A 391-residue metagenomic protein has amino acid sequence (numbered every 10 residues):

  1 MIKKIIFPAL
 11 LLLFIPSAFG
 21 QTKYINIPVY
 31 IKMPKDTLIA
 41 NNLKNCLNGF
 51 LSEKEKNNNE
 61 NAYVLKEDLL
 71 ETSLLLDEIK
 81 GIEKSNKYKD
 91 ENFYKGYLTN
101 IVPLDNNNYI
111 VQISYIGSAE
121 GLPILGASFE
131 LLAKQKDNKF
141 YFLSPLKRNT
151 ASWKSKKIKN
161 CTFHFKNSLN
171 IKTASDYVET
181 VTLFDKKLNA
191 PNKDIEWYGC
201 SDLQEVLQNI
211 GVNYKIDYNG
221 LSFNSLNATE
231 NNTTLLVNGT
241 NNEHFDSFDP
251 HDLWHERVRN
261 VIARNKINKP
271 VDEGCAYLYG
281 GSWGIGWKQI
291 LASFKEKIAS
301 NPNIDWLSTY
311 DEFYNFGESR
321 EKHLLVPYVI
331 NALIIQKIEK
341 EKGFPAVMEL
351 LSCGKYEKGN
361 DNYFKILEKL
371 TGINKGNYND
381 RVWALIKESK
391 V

Functional and structural regions predicted by a protein language model:
M1-Y24, V391: Bacterial Sec-dependent N-terminal signal peptides
Q21-K44, K54-E55, K66-V178, L188-I195 (+3 more regions): Non-catalytic architectural context of zinc metalloproteases
M33-D36, T162-A174, L235-H244, N260-K266 (+3 more regions): Second-shell loop/turn segments in exported
K44-L47, V178-V181, P250, W254 (+5 more regions): Extracytoplasmic/secreted envelope proteins and their assembly/folding machinery, especially bacterial periplasmic
N48-K56, T182-A190, W254-A263, G280-I285 (+5 more regions): Sec-exported extracytoplasmic/periplasmic mature domains
N58-A62, K187-C200, R264-P270, I290-L291 (+1 more regions): Surface-exposed patches in mature extracellular/periplasmic domains of secreted proteins
L226-S300, L307: Zinc-dependent metallopeptidase catalytic helix centered on the HExxH motif and its immediate flanking segment
C275, Y279-G280, A299-K390: Active-site-proximal alpha-helical
